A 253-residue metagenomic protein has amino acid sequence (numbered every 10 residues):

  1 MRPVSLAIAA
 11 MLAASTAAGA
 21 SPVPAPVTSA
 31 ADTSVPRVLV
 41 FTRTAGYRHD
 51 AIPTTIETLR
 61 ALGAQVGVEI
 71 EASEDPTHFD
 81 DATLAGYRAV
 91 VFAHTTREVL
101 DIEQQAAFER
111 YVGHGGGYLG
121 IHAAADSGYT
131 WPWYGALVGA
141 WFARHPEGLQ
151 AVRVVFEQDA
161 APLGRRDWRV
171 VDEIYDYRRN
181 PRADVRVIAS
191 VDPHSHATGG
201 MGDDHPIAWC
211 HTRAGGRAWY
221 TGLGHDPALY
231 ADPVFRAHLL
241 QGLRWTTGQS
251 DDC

Functional and structural regions predicted by a protein language model:
S5-T16: Bacterial N-terminal signal peptides
A17-S29: Signal peptide processing junction and immediate N-terminal pro/mature segment of secreted/exported proteins
S29-D32, R37-S127: Helical hinge/lid and interdomain linker segments adjacent to catalytic or ligand-binding clefts that mediate domain
A31-P36, T42, D50-P53, E57 (+4 more regions): Extracellular ligand-binding/catalytic regions of CAZymes and related secreted enzymes and adhesion modules
T96-G164: A glycine-rich, often tryptophan-bearing local segment used as a flexible ligand/cofactor-contacting loop or short
Y134-W141, Y177-V185, V234-Q249: Oxidoreductase and adenylate-handling cofactor-binding alpha/beta cores
A140, R144-G215: Catalytic beta-strand/loop cores that center a nucleophilic Ser/Cys/Thr and support acyl-enzyme chemistry
